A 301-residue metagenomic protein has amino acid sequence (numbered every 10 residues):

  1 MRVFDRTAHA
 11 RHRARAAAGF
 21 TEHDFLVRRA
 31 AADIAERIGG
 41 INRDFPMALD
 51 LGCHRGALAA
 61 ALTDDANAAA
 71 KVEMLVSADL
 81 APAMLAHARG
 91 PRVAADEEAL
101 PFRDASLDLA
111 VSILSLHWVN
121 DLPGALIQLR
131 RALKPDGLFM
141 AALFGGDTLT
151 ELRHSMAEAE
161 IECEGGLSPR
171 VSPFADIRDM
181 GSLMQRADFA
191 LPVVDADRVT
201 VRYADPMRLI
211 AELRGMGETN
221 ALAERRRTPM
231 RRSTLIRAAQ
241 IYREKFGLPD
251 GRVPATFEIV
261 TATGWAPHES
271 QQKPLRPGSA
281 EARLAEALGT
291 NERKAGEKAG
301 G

Functional and structural regions predicted by a protein language model:
M1-D44: Class I SAM-dependent methyltransferase Rossmann-like catalytic core, especially the SAM/SAH-binding loop
E36, G40-L109, P123-I127: Class I SAM-dependent methyltransferase SAM/SAH-binding core
A95, I113, A142-L143: Structural motif
L114-W118: Short catalytic micro-motifs in class I SAM-dependent methyltransferases
P123-L138: A short glycine-rich, Lys/Arg-flanked "PGG" loop and its adjoining helix->strand segment in the class I
M140-R208, M216-P229: Conserved catalytic/acceptor-binding region of the Class I
A187, M207-G301: C-terminal lobe and adjacent flexible extensions of AdoMet/dcAdoMet transferase-like proteins
